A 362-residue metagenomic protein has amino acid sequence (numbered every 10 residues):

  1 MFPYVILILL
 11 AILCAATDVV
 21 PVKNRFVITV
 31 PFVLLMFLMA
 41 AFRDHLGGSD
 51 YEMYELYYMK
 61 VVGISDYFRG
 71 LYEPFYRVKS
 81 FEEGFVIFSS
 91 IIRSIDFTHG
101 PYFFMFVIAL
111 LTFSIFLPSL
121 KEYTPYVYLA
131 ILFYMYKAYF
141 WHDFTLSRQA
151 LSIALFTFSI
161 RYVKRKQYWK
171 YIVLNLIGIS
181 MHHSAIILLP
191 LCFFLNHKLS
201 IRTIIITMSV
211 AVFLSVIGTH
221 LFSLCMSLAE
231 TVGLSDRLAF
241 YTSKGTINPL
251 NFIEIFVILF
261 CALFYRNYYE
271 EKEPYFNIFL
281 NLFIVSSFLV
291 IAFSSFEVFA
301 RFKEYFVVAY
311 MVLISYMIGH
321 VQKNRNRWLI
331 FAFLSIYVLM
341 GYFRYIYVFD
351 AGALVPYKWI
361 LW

Functional and structural regions predicted by a protein language model:
M1-M36: Start-transfer (signal-anchor) and selected internal transmembrane alpha helices of multi-pass inner/ER membrane
V5-I6, Y171-L174, S184-L195: Transmembrane-embedded, aromatic-rich helix segments that form part of the hydrophobic channel/pocket engaging
E52, L56-K60, Y72-F97: Short hydrophobic/aromatic helix or loop-helix immediately within or flanking a transmembrane segment in polytopic
E52-E55, V61-S65, V86, C192-F302 (+2 more regions): Alpha-helical transmembrane segments and terminal signal-anchor/GPI-anchor hydrophobic tails, characterized by long
E83, I95-L111: Loop-to-helix entry region of an early transmembrane alpha helix in multi-pass inner-membrane enzymes
V107-E122: Transmembrane-helix motifs of polytopic, lipid-linked glycan transferases
Y128-L146, A150-T157, S184: Membrane-embedded helix bundles of polyisoprenyl
F156-W169: Membrane-interface transmembrane helices that cradle and orient dolichyl/undecaprenyl
